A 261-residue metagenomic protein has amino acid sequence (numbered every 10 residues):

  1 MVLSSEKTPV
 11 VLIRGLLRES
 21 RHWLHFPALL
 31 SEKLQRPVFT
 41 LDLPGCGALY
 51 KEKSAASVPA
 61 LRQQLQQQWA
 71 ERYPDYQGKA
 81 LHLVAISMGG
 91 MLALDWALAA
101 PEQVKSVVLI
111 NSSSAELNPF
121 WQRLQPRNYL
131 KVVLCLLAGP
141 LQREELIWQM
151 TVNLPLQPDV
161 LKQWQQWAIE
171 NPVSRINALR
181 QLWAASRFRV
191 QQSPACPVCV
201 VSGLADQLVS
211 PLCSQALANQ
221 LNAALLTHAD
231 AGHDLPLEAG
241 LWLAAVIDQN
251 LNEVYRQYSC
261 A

Functional and structural regions predicted by a protein language model:
V2-K51: Conserved HGGG/HGGXW glycine-rich cap/lid loop of the alpha/beta-hydrolase fold
P37-H82: Active-site loop/oxyanion-hole signature of alpha/beta-hydrolase fold enzymes
A85-G89, A93: Gly/Ala-rich beta-loop-alpha elbow adjacent to hydrolase catalytic centers
L98, S106-L136: Flexible "cap/lid" loop of the alpha/beta hydrolase fold
G139-Q192: Conserved alpha/beta-hydrolase catalytic His-Asp/Glu region
P194, V200-S202, D206: Short beta-strand/loop motif that positions the catalytic acidic residue of the alpha/beta-hydrolase fold
A205-V209, H233: Acidic catalytic loop of the alpha/beta-hydrolase fold
A231-A245: Catalytic histidine-centered segment of alpha/beta-hydrolase-like enzymes
